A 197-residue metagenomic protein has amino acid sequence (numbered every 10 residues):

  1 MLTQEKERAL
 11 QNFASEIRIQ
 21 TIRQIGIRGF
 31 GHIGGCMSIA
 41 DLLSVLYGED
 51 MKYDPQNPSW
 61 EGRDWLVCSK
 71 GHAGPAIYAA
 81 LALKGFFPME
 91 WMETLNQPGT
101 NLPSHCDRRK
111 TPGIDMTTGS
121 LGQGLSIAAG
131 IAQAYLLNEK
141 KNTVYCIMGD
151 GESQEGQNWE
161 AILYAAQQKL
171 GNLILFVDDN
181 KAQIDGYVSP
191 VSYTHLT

Functional and structural regions predicted by a protein language model:
M1-I17: N-terminal hydrophobic or amphipathic helices/low-complexity stretches enriched in small/hydrophobic/Pro/Gly
Q4, Q11, G29, D54-R63: N-terminal core-entry segment
E7, V67-K70, Y187: Hydrophobic alpha-helical scaffolding
F13-F30, D178: N-terminal capping segment at the start of a domain
T21-Q24, C36-Q167: Cofactor-binding active-site loop characterized by glycine-rich and histidine/acidic residues
G29-M37: Structural motif
Q167-V191: A short, conserved beta-to-alpha structural element at the edge of catalytic cores that scaffolds binding
T194-T197: Conserved small/polar residues in nucleotide/adenosyl-binding loops
